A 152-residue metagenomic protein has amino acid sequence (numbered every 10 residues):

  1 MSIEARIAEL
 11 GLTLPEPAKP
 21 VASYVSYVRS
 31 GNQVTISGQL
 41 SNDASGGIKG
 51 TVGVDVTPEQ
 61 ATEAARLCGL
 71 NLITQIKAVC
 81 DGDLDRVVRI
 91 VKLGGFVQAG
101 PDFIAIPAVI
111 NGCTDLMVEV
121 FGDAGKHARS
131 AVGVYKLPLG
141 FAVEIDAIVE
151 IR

Functional and structural regions predicted by a protein language model:
M1-R152: Short, polar/acidic, helix-capping and beta-turn segments at strand->helix junctions that line the mouths
